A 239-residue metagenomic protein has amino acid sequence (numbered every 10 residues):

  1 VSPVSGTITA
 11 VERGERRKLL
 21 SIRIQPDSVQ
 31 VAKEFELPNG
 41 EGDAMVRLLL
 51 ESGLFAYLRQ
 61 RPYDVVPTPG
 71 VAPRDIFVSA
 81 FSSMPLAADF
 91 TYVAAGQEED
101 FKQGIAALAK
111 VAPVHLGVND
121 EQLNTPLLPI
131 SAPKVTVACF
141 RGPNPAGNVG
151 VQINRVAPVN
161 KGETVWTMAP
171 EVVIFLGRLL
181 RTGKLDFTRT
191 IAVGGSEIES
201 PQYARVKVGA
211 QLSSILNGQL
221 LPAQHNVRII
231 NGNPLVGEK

Functional and structural regions predicted by a protein language model:
V1-A10: Generic structural motif
G14-S214, G218-K239: Buried, small/hydrophobic-residue-enriched core segments of structured protein domains
